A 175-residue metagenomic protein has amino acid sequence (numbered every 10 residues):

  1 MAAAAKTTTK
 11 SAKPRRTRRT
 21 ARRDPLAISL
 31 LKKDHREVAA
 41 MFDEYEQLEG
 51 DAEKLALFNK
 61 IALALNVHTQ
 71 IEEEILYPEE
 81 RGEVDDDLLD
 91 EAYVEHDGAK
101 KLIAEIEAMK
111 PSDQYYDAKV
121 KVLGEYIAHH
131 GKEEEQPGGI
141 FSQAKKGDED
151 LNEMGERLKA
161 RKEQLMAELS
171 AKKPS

Functional and structural regions predicted by a protein language model:
A2-S175: Small-residue-biased structural context
